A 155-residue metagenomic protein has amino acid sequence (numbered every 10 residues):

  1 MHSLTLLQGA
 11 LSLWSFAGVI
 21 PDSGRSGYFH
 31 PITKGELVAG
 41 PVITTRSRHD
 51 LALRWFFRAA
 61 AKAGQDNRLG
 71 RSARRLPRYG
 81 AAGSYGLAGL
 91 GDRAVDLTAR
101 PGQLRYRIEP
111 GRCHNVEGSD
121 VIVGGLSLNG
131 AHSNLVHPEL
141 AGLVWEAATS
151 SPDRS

Functional and structural regions predicted by a protein language model:
M1-S3, G9-S155: Lipolytic serine-hydrolase domain surface
